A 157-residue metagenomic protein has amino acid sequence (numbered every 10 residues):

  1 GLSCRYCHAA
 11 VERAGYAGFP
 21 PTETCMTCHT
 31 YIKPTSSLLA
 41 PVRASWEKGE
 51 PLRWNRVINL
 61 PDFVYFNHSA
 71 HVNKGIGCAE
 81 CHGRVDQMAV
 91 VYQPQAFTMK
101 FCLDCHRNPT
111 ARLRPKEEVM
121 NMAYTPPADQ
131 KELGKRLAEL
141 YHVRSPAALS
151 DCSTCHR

Functional and structural regions predicted by a protein language model:
G1-T35, A40, N67-R157: Sequence context surrounding c-type heme c attachment/ligation sites in exported
A40, A44-R53, P115-K116: Post-cleavage N-terminal segment of exported redox proteins
P51-R53, I58, Y92, H142: Short, well-ordered helical secondary-structure segments
W54-V72: Short, solvent-exposed interaction modules
